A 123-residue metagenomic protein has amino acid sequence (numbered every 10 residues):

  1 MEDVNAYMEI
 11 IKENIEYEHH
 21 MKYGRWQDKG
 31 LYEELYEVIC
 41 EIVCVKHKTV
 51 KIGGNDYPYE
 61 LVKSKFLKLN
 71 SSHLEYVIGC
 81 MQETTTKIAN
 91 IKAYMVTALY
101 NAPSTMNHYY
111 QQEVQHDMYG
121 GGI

Functional and structural regions predicted by a protein language model:
M1-I123: Electrostatic interaction modules used in gene-expression and signaling proteins
